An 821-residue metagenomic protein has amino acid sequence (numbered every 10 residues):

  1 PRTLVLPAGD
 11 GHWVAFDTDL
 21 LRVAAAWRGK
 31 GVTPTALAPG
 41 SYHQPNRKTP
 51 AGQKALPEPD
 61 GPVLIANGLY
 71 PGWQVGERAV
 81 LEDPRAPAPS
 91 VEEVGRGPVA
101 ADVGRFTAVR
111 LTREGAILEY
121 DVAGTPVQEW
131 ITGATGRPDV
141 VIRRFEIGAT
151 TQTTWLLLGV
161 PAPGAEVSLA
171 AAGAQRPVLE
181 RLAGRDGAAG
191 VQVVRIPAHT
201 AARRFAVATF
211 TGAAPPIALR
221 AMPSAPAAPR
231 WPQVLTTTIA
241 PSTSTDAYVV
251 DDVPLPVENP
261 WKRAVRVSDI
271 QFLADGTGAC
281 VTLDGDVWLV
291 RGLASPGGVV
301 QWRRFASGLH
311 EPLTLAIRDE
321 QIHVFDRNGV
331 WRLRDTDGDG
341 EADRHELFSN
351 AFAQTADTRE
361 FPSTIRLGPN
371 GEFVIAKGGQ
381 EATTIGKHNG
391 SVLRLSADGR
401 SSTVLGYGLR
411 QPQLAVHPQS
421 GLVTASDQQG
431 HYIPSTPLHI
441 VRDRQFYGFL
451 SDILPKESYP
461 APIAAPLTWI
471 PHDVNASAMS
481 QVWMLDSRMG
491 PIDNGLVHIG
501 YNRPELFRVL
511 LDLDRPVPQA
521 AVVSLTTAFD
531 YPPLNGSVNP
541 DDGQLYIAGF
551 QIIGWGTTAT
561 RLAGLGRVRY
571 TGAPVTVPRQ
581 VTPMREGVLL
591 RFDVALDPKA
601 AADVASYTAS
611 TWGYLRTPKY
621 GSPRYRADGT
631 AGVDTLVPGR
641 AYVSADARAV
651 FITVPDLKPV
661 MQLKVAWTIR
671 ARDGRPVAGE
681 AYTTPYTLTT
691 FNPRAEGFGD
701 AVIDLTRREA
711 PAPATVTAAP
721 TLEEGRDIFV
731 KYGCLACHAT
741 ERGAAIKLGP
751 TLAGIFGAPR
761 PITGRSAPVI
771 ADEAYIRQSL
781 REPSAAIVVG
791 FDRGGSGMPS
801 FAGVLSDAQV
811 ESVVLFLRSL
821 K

Functional and structural regions predicted by a protein language model:
P1-I142, L157-G159, R176: Beta-strand-rich N-terminal accessory domains
M222-V575, R579-G587, P598: Beta-propeller domains with acidic blade repeats across secreted/periplasmic ectodomains and cytosolic WD/CNH propellers
P223, G572-V577, D597, A666-P713: Acidic, Ser/Thr/Gly/Pro-rich low-complexity segments and short DxT(G/T)-type signature motifs
Q321, S796-K821: C-terminal capping alpha-helices of c-type cytochrome domains
V392, L565, G725, K731-E741 (+4 more regions): The canonical Cys-X-X-Cys-His
L590, A595-R640, T668-A671, G679-T684: Short, surface-exposed alpha-helix to beta-strand junction/turn motifs within ectodomains of secreted and cell-envelope
D704-V730, V769-I770: Electrostatic cytochrome c docking/interface patches
R726, A736-R781, P799-V804: Gly/Gly-Pro-rich "capping" loops immediately C-terminal to redox-active cysteine motifs in periplasmic/lumenal
